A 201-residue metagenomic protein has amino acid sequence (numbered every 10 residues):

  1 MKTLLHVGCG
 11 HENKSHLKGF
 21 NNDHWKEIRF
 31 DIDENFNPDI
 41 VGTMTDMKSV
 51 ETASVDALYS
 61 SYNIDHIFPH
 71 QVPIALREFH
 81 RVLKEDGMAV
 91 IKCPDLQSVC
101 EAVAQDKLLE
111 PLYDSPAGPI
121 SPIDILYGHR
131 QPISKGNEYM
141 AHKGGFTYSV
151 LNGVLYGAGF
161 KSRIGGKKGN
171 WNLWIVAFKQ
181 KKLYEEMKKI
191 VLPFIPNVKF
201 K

Functional and structural regions predicted by a protein language model:
K2-T3, A53: Nucleotide donor/acceptor-binding cores
T3-M47: Class I SAM-dependent methyltransferase SAM/SAH-binding core
I28, I40, Y59, A89-V90: Conserved Rossmann-like nucleotide-binding pocket used by diverse enzymes that bind dinucleotide cofactors
F36, E51-S54, G169: Short loop/turn positions at the edges of beta-strands in beta-sheet-rich folds
G42-L58: A short acidic, Gly/Pro-enriched loop at the edge of an enzyme's catalytic core that lines a small-molecule cofactor
A57-N63, V72: A short beta-strand submotif of the Rossmann-like class I SAM-dependent methyltransferase core that lines
Q71-I74, E78, K84, M88-K201: S-adenosyl-L-methionine-dependent methyltransferase catalytic module, highlighting the catalytic core
